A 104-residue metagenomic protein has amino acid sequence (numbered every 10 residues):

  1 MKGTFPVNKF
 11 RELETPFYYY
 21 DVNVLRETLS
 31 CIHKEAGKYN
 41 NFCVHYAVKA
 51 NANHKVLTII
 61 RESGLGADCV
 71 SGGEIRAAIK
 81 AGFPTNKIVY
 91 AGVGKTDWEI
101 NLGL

Functional and structural regions predicted by a protein language model:
M1-L104: A charged N-terminal "starter" segment
